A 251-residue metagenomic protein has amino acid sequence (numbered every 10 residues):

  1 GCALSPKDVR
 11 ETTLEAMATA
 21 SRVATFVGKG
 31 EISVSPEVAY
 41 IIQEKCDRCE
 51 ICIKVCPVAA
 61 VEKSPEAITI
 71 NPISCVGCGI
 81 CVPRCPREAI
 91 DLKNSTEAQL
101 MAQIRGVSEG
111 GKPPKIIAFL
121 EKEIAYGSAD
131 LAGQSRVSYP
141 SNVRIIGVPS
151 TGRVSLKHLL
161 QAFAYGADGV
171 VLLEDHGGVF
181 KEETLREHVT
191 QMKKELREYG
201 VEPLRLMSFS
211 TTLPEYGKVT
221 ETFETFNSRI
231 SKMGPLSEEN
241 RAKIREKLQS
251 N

Functional and structural regions predicted by a protein language model:
G1-A16, A20-S21, T96-N251: Iron-sulfur-associated redox domains of electron-transfer enzymes in respiratory and anaerobic energy metabolism
G1-D8, P36-A39, E66-I68: Short beta-alpha connecting loops at secondary-structure transitions that line or flank enzyme active sites
A20-V27, E31, A89, I230: Conserved NTP-handling cores and scaffolds of large molecular machines
T25-K45, A98-G106, I244: Long, charged amphipathic helices and adjacent flexible linkers at domain junctions
I41-Q43, I70-S74, G177-F180, S210-T212: Conserved short loop/turn motifs at secondary-structure junctions
I42, C52, N71, H158-L159 (+1 more regions): Residues within well-ordered alpha-helices
K45-I51, G217-T220: Short glycine/threonine-rich loop-to-helix capping motif typified by GTGT followed within a few residues by an Asp-Pro
D47, I51-V76, I80-Q99: Iron-sulfur cluster-binding cysteine motifs and their immediate structural context in ferredoxin-like electron-transfer
